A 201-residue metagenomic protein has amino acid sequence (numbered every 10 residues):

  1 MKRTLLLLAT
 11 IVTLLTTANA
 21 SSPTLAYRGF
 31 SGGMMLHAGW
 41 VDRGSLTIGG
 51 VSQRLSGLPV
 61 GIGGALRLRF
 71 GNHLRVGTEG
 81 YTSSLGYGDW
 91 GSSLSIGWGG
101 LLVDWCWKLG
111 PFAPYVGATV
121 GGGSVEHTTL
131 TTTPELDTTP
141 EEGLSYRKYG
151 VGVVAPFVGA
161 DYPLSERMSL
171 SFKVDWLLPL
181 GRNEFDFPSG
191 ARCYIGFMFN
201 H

Functional and structural regions predicted by a protein language model:
M1-R28: Cleavable N-terminal export/targeting peptides
N19-F70, L74-V76, N200: Short glycine/proline- and aromatic-enriched beta-strand/turn motifs that initiate or cap beta-hairpins
P23-G32, N72-L74, G110-V116, E166-L170 (+1 more regions): Outer-envelope beta-barrel architecture signal
R28-F30, S56-I62, S92-G99, F112 (+2 more regions): Residues that define the transmembrane beta-barrel architecture of outer-membrane proteins
S31-G39, E79-Y81, G117-G121, K173-D175: Transmembrane beta-strands of outer-membrane beta-barrel proteins
I48-S52, G86-G91, T139-Y146, P179-F185: Extracellular loop and loop/strand-boundary signature of outer-membrane beta-barrel proteins
L68-P140, V151-V154, Y162-E166, G196-H201: Gram-negative (and chloroplast) outer-membrane scaffold detector with strong preference for beta-barrel transmembrane
V154-P156, D161-H201: Predominantly the C-terminal beta-signal and adjacent terminal strand-loop region of outer-membrane beta-barrel
